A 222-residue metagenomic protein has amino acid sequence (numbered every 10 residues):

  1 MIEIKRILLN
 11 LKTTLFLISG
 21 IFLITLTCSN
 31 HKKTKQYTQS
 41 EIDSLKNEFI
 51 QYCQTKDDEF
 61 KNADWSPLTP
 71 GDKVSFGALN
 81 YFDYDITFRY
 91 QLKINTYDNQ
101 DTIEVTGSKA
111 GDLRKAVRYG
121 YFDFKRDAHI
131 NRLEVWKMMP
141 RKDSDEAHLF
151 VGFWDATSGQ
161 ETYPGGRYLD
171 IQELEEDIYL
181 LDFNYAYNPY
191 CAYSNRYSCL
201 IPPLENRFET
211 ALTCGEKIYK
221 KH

Functional and structural regions predicted by a protein language model:
E3-F16: Bacterial N-terminal signal peptides that target proteins for export
L15-L23: Sec-dependent N-terminal signal peptides
T25-C28: C-terminal motif of bacterial Sec signal peptides marking the signal peptidase cleavage site
H31-N95, N99: Start-of-domain marker
K33-K35, Y187-H222: Extended, aromatic/histidine-rich regions of cofactor-dependent oxidoreductases associated with respiratory
Q91-K93, K125-D127, W136, W154 (+4 more regions): A structural detector for beta-sheet-dominated domains
D98-P164: Mid-length scaffold segments of soluble, non-membrane domains
F150-Y187: Acidic, glycine-rich flexible loop segments
